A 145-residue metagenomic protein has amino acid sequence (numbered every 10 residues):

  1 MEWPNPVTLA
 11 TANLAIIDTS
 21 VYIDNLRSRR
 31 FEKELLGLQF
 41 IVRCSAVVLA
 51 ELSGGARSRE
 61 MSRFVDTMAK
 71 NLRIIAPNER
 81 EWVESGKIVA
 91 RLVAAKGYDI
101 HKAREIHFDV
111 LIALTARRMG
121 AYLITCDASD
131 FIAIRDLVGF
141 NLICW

Functional and structural regions predicted by a protein language model:
M1-A10, A113, R117-W145: Acidic, PIN/NYN-like endoribonuclease modules and their adjacent C-terminal/linker elements
M1-V48, S53-T67, L72: Short, well-structured N-terminal submotif of metal-dependent ribonuclease cores
V21-Y22, V48, E81, I112 (+1 more regions): Alpha-helix capping/helix-boundary segments
L49, S62, W82-V89, D109: A general structural signal for well-ordered alpha-helical segments in protein cores
R59-R63, L92-V93, F140-C144: Short, hinge-like loop/turn segments at secondary-structure boundaries
R73-H101: Acidic catalytic patch
